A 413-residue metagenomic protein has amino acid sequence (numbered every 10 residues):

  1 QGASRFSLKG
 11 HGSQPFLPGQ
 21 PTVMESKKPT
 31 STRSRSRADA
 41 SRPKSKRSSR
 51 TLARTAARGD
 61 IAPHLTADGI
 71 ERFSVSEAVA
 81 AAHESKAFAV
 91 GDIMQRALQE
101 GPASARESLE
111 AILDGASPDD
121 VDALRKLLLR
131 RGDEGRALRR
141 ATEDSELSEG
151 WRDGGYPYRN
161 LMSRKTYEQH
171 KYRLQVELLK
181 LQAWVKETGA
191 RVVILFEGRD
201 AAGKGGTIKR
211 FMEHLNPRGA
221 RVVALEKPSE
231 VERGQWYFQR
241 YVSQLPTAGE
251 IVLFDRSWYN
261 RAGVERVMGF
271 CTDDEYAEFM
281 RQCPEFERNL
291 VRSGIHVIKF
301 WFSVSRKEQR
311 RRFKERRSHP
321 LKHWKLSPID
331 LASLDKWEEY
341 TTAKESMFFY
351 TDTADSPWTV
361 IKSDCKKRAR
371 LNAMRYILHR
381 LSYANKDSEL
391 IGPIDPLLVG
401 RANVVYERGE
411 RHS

Functional and structural regions predicted by a protein language model:
L128-R173: Charged, amphipathic alpha-helical linker segments immediately N-terminal to NTP-binding catalytic cores
V176-K186: Pre-Walker A adenine-sensing motif
V193-E197, I295-E308, P328-A332, T353-A369: Phosphate-binding beta-loop-alpha motif at adenosine-nucleotide cofactor sites
I194-M212: Glycine-rich phosphate-binding P-loop
E213-V222: Post-Walker A helix-loop "phosphate-sensing" segment adjacent to the P-loop in P-loop NTPases
V223-L225, E230-E278: Conserved nucleotide-sensing/catalytic segment adjacent to the nucleotide-binding pocket in NTP-handling enzymes
V264-M280, V291-T342, E389-P396: A glycine- and Lys/Arg-enriched "phosphate-lid" helix/loop adjacent to the NTP-binding pocket of small-molecule kinases
T342-E345, F349-S413: NTP-dependent small-molecule kinase module
